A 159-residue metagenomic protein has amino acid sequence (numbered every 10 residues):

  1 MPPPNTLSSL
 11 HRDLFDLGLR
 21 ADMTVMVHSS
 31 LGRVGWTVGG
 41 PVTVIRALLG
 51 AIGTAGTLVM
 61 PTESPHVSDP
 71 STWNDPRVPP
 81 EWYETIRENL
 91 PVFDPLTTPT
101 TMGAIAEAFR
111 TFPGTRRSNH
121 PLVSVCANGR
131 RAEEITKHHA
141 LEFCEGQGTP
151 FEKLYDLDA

Functional and structural regions predicted by a protein language model:
M1-A159: N-terminal and secondary-structure boundary signal
